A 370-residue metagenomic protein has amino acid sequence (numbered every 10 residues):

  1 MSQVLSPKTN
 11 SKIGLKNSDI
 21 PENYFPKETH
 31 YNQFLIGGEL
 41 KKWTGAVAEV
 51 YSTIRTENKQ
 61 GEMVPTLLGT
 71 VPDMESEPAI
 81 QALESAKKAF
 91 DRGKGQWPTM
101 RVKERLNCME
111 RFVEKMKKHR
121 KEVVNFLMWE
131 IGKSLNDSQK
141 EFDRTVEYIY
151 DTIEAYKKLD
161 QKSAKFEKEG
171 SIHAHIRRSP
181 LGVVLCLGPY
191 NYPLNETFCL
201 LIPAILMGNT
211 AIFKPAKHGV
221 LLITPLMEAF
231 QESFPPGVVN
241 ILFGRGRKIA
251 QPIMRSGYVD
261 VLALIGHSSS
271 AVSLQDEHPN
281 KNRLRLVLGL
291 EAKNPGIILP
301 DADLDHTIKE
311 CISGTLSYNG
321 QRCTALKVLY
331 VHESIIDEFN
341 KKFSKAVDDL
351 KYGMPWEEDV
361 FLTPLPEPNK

Functional and structural regions predicted by a protein language model:
M1-D73, N107-R111, D143, K158-G188 (+1 more regions): Terminal low-complexity tails and localization/encapsulation signals of metabolic enzymes
S2-F25, Q81-A82, E147-Q161, I265 (+3 more regions): C-terminal segments
G38, R105, L127, G208 (+5 more regions): Residue-level signal for inorganic ion chemistry
T56-L159: Glycine-rich loop-to-alpha-helix module at the N-terminal edge of alpha/beta enzyme cores
F90, K94, V113-R120, V124 (+11 more regions): Structural signal for hydrophobic packing residues in well-ordered secondary-structure cores of soluble enzyme domains
F126-K133, A164-G170, E291, E357-L362: Short linear capping/connector segments at secondary-structure termini
K158-H306: Rossmann-like NAD(P) dinucleotide-binding subdomain of oxidoreductase/dehydrogenase enzymes
A229, S233-F234, R255, V261 (+1 more regions): ALDH superfamily catalytic-core signature
